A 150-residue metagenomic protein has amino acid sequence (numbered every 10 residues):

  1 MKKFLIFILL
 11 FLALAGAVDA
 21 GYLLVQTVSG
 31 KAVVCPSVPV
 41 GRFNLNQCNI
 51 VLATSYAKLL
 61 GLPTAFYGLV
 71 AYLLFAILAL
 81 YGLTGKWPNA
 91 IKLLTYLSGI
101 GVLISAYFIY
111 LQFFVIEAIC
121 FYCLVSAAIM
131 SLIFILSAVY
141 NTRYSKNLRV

Functional and structural regions predicted by a protein language model:
K2-V150: Membrane-interfacial helix-loop segments of redox and metal-homeostasis proteins, especially TM-loop-TM junctions
